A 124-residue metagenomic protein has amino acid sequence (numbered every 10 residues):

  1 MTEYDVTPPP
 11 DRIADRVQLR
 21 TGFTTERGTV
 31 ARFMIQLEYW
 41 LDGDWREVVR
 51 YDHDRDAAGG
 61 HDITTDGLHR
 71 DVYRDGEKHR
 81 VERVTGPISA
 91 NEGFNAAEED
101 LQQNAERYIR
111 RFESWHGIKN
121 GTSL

Functional and structural regions predicted by a protein language model:
M1-E47: Negatively charged, low-complexity tracts enriched in Asp/Glu with abundant Ser/Thr
M1-T2, A58, G121-L124: Intrinsically disordered, low-complexity and often Lys/Arg-enriched segments
Y4-D5, A14, E26-T29, T65 (+3 more regions): Generic secretory/membrane-interface signal
A14, Q18, G22, D52 (+2 more regions): Small/flexible residues
V17, R27, Y39, W45 (+4 more regions): Generic detection of intrinsically disordered/low-complexity segments and helix-coil linkers/edges
R20, E26, A58, T65 (+3 more regions): Intrinsically disordered, low-complexity segments enriched in small/polar residues
F33-G76: A short, structured beta-strand/loop element
R70-S123: Acidic, low-complexity intrinsically disordered segments
